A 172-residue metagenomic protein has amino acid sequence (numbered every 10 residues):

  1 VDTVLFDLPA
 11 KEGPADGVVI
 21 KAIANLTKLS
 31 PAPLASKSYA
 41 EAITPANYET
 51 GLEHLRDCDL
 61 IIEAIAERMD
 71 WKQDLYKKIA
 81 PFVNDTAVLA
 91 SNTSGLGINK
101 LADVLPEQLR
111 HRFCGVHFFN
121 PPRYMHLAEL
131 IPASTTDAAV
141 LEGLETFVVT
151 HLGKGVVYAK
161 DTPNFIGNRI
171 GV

Functional and structural regions predicted by a protein language model:
D2-V4: Short beta-strand element of Class I
F6-K21, N25-L89, G95-K100, E107 (+2 more regions): Rossmann-like NAD(P)-binding element
D85-R169: Rossmann-fold dinucleotide-binding core
